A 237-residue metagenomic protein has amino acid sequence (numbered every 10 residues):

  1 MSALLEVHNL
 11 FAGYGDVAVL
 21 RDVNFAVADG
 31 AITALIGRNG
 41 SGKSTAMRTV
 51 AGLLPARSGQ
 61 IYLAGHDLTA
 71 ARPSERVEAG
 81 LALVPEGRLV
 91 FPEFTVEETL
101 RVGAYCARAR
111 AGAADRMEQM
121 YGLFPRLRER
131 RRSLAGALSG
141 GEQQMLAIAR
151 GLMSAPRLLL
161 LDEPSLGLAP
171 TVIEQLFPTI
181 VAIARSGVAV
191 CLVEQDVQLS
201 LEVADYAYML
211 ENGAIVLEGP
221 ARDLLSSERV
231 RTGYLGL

Functional and structural regions predicted by a protein language model:
S2-L237: Glycine-rich phosphate-binding loops of nucleotide-dependent enzymes
